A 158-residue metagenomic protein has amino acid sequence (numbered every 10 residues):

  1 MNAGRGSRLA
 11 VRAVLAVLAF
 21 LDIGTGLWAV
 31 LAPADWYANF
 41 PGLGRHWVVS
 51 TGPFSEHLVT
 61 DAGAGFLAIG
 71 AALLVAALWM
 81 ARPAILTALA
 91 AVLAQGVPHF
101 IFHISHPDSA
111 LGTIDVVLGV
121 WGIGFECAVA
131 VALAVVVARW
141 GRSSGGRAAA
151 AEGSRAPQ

Functional and structural regions predicted by a protein language model:
M1-T25: Cytosolic juxtamembrane helix and N-cap/initiation of the first transmembrane helix
F20-T51, E56-L58, G63: Hydrophobic transmembrane helix segments
D61-L73, E126-A130: Core segments of transmembrane alpha-helices that mediate helix-helix packing or line hydrophobic substrate/ligand
G70-A90: Juxtamembrane helix-break-helix junctions at the cytosolic face of small multi-pass alpha-helical membrane proteins
P98-S109: Transmembrane alpha-helical segments of integral membrane proteins
L111-I123: Non-cytosolic membrane-interface motifs at loop->transmembrane helix junctions
E126-G146: Membrane-water interface at the C-terminal end of transmembrane alpha helices
G145-Q158: Short, highly charged, low-complexity non-transmembrane loops/tails of multi-pass membrane proteins
